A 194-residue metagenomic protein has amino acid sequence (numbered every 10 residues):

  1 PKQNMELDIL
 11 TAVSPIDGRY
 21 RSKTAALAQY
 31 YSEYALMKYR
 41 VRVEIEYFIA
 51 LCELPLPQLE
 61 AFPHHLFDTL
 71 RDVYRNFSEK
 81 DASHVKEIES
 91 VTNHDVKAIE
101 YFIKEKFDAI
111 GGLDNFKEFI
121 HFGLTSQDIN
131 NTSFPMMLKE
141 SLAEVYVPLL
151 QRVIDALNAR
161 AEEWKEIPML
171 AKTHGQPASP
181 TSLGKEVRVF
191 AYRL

Functional and structural regions predicted by a protein language model:
N4-R193: A helix-coil-helix interface module used to build multimeric assemblies and to scaffold catalytic/cofactor sites
